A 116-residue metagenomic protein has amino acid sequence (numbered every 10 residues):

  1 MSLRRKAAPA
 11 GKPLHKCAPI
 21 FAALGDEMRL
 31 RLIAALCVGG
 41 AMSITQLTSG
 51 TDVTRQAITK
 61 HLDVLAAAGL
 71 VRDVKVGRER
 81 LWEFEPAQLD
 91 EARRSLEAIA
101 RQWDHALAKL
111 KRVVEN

Functional and structural regions predicted by a protein language model:
K6, G11-T54, G69, E79-D90 (+1 more regions): N-terminal helix-turn-helix DNA-binding core of bacterial DNA-binding proteins
L62-D63: Short, hydrophobic-biased segments on the C-terminal half of alpha helices that form "recognition helices"
R72-D73: Short beta-strand "wing" residues that participate in macromolecule-binding interfaces
L89-K111: C-terminal structural segments of small proteins and small subunits
R112-N116: Short, charged, intrinsically disordered terminal tails
